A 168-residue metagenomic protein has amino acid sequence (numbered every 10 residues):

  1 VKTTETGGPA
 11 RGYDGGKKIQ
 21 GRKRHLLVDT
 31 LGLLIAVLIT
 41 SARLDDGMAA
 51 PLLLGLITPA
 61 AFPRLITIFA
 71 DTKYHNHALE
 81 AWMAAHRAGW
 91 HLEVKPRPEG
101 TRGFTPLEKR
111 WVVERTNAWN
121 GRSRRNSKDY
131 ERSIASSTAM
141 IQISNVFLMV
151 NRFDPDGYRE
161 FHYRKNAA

Functional and structural regions predicted by a protein language model:
V1-G89, R97, S144, N151 (+1 more regions): Polybasic low-complexity intrinsically disordered regions
G7, G16, L31, K95 (+3 more regions): Intrinsically disordered, low-complexity regions of eukaryotic proteins
E80-A81, G103-A168: Basic, amphipathic alpha-helical segments enriched in Lys/Arg and hydrophobic/aromatic residues
G89-P106: RNase H-like polynucleotidyl transferase catalytic core
